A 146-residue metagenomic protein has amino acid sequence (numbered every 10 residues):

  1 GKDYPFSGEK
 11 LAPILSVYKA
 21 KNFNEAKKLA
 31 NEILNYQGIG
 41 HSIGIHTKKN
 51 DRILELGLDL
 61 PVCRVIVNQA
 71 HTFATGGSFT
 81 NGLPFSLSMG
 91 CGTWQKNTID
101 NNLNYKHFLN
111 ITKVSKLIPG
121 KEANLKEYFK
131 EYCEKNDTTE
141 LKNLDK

Functional and structural regions predicted by a protein language model:
G1-K146: Conserved C-terminal structural/oligomerization subdomain of aldehyde/semialdehyde dehydrogenase
